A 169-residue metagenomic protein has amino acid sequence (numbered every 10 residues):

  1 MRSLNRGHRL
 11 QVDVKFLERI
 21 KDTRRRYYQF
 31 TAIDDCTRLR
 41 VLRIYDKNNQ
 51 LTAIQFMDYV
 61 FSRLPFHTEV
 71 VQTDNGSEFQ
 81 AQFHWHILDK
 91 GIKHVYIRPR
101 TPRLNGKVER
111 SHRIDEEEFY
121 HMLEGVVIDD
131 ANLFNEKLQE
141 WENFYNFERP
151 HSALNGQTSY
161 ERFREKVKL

Functional and structural regions predicted by a protein language model:
M1-I33, L39, Q55, F66: Mobile-element integrase/transposase regions, centering on the N-terminal DNA-binding/Zn-coordinating module
R2, H8, A81, K90 (+2 more regions): C-terminal domain-tail junction helix/linker
D13, A32, R38, M57 (+7 more regions): Mobile genetic element proteins and their domesticated derivatives, centered on retroelements and DNA transposons
L42-F66, V70: Active-site beta-loop-alpha junctions of metal-dependent nucleic acid enzymes, especially the RNase H-like/DDE
N48, F66-Q80, R100, N155-Y160: Acidic/histidine-rich, metal-coordinating catalytic segments
A53, Q72, F79, L104 (+2 more regions): Hydrophobic (often cysteine-bearing) scaffold residues that line and stabilize catalytic clefts of nucleotide/cofactor
V70-N75, D89-K107, L123-D129: RNase H-like polynucleotidyl transferase catalytic core
F83-W85: Short amphipathic alpha-helical segments
